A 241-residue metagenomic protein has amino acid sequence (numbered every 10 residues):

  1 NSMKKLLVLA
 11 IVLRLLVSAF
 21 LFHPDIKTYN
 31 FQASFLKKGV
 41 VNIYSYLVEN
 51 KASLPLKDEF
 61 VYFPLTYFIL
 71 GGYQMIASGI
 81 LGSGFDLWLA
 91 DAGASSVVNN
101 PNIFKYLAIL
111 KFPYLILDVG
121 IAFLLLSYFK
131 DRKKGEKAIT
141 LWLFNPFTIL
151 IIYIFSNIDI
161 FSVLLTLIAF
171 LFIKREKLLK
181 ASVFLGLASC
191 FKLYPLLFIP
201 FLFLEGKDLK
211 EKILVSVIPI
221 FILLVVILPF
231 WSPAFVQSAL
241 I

Functional and structural regions predicted by a protein language model:
M3-F170, K174, L178, G206-I241: Primarily membrane-embedded glycan-assembly and transfer machineries that use lipid-linked glycans
I158-I160, L179-L204, V225: Transmembrane helices and adjacent periplasmic/lumenal helix-loop junctions of polyprenol-phosphate-dependent
